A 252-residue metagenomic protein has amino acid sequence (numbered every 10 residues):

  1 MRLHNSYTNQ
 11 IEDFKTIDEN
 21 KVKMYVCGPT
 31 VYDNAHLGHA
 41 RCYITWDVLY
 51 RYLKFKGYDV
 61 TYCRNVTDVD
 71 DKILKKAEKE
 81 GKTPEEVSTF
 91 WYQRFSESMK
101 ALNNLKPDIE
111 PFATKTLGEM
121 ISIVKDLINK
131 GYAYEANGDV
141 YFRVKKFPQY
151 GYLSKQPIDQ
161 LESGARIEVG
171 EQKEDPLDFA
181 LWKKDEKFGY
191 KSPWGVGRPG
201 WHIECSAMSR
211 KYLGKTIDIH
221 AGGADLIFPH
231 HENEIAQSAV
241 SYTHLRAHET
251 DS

Functional and structural regions predicted by a protein language model:
M1-Y134, D139, G151-S154, D159 (+4 more regions): N-terminal Rossmann-like or analogous alpha/beta NTP/dinucleotide-binding catalytic cores that position adenine
V26-T30, E186, G223: Short, histidine-centered active-site or binding-site loop motifs used for metal coordination, general acid-base
L177-G189: Residues forming anionic-ligand binding surfaces in small-molecule and nucleic-acid pockets of primarily soluble enzymes
G197-G200, S206, D225-L226: Cation-handling catalytic/transport regions enriched in His/Asp/Glu
A207-Y212, N233-Q237: Short active-site loop/helix that positions an aromatic residue
T216-D225: Zinc-dependent metallopeptidase catalytic helix centered on the HExxH motif and its immediate flanking segment
H244-S252: Single conserved hydrophobic/aromatic residue that forms the stacking wall/gate of nucleotide- or nucleobase-binding
